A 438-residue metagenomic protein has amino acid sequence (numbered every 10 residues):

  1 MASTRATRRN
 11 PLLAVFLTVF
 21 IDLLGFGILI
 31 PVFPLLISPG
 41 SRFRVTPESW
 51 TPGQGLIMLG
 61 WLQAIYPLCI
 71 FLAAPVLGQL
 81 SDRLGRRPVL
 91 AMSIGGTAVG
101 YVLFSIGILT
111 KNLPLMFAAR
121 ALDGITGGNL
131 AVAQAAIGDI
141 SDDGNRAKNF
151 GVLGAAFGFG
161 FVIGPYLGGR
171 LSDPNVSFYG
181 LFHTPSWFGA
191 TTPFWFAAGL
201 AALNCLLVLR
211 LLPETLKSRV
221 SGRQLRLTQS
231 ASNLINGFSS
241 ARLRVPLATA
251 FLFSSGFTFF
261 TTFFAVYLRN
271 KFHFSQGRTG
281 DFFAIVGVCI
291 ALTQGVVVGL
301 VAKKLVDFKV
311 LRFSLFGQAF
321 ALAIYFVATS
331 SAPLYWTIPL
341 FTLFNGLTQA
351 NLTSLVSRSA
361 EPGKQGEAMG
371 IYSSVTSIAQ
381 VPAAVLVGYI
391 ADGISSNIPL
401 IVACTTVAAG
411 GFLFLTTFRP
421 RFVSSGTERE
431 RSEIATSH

Functional and structural regions predicted by a protein language model:
A2-R9, P213-T249, K271, E433-H438: Juxtamembrane intracellular "pre-TM" segments in multi-pass secondary transporters
F20, G100, L113-G128, P333-L347: Hydrophobic core of transmembrane alpha-helices in multi-pass small-molecule transporters, especially MFS/SLC-type
V32-L56, T262-T279: Short amphipathic helix-loop junctions that connect adjacent transmembrane helices in Major Facilitator Superfamily/SLC
G60-L77, A284-V296: Central cavity-lining transmembrane alpha-helices of secondary-active solute carriers, predominantly the Major
A74-G85, T293-D307, A391-D392: Helix-to-loop junctions at the C-terminal end of transmembrane segments in multipass secondary transporters
G95-T110, F316-T329: C-terminal ends and interior cores of transmembrane alpha-helices in multi-pass membrane transporters/permeases
A119-F157: Cytoplasmic helix-loop-helix junction between adjacent transmembrane helices in 12-TM secondary transporters
F308-L352: C-terminal transmembrane helical hairpin of 12-TM major facilitator-type secondary transporters
